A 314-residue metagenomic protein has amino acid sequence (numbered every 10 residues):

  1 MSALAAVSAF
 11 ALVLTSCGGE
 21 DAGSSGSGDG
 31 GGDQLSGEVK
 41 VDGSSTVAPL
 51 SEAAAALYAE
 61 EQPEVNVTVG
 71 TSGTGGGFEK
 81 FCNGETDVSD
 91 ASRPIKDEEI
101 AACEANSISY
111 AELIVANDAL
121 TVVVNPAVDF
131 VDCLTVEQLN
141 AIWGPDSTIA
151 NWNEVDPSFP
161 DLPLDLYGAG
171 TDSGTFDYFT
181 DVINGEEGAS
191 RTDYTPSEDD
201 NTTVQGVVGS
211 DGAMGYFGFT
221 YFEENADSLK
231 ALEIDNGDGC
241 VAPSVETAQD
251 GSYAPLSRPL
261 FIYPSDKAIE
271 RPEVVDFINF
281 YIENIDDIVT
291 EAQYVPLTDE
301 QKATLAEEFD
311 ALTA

Functional and structural regions predicted by a protein language model:
M1-L4: Bacterial N-terminal signal peptides that target proteins for export
A11-S16: C-terminal motif of bacterial Sec signal peptides marking the signal peptidase cleavage site
C17-A314: Flexible loop/hinge segments at secondary-structure junctions
